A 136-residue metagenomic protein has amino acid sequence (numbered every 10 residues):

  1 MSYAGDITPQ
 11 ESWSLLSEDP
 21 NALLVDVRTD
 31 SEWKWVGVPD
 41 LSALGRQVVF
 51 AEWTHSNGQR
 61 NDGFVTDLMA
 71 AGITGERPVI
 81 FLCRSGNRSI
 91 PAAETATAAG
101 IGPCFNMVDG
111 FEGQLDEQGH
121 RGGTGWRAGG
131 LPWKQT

Functional and structural regions predicted by a protein language model:
M1-L23, D30-P78, S89-T136: Rhodanese-like catalytic fold shared by cysteine-dependent sulfurtransferases and DSP/PTP-type phosphatases
F81-L82: Short, surface-exposed ligand- or partner-binding patches at beta-edge/loop junctions that are enriched in aromatics
